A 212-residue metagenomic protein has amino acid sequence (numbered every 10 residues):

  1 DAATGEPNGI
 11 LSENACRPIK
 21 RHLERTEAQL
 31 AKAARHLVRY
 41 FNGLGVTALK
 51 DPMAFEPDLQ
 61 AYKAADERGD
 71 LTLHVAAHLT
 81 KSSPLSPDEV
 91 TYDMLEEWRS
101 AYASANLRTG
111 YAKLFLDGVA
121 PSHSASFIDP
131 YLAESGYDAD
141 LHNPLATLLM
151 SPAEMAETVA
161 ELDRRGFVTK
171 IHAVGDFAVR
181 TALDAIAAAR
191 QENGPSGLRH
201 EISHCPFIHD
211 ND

Functional and structural regions predicted by a protein language model:
D1-M94, G110, L114-A178, G194 (+2 more regions): Divalent metal-binding segments
S100-A103: Accessory "access/gating" subregions that flank catalytic or transport cores
E161, D184-E192: Conserved helix-loop functional segments at active or binding sites
F207-D212: Active-site-adjacent C-terminal substructures of enzyme catalytic domains
